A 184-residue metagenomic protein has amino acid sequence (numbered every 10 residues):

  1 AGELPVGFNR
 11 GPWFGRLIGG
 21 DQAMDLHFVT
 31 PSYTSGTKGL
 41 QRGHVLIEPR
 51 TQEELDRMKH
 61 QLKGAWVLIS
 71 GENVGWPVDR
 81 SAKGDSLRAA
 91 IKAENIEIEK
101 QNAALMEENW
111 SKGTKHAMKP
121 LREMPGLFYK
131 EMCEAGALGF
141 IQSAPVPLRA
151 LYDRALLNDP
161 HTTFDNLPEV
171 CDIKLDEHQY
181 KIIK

Functional and structural regions predicted by a protein language model:
A1-N102: Noncatalytic luminal/extracellular "stalk/propeptide" segments of secretory-pathway proteins
A1-V29, K119, Y129, A137-N166 (+1 more regions): Protein/peptide-recognition domains central to ubiquitin and immune signaling
P31-D56, N158-K184: Soluble metallo-hydrolase cores and metallopeptidase-like ectodomains found primarily in the secretory/periplasmic
E48-R50, L121-G126: Active-site glycine-rich loop that binds ribose-phosphate moieties when present
H60, G126, K130, E134-A135 (+1 more regions): Solvent-exposed, polar/charged alpha-helical surfaces in well-ordered, non-transmembrane soluble domains, broadly
W66-S70, C133, L138-S143, D172-K174: Structural recognition of the beta-strand scaffold that forms the well-ordered cores of secreted hydrolase catalytic
P77-V78, A150-L151, I183: Short helix/loop capping segments that flank catalytic or ligand/cofactor-binding pockets
I91-A117, L121-R122: A gly/proline- and charged-residue-enriched helix-loop-helix capping module
